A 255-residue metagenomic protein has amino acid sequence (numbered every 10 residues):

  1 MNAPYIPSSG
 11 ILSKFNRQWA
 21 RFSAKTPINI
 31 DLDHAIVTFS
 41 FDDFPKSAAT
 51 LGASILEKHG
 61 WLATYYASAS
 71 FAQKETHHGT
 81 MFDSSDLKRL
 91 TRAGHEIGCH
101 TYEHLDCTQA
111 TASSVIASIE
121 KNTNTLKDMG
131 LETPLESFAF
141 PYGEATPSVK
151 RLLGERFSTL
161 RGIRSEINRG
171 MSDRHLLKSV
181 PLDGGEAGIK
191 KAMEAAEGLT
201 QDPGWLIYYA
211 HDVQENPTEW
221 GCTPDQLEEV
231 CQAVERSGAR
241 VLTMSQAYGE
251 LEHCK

Functional and structural regions predicted by a protein language model:
M1-P7: Helix-enriched interaction subdomains in cytosolic or periplasmic regions, typified by TIR/SEFIR signaling/NADase cores
S9-E96, T123, K127-F140, E197 (+4 more regions): Active-site beta->alpha N-cap acidic-glycine motif
S40, C99, R156-R161, S165 (+5 more regions): Glycan-processing catalytic domains of CAZymes
A49, D83, V115, I119 (+2 more regions): Aromatic/hydrophobic pocket-lining residues that form the small-molecule binding cavity in soluble enzyme cores
T50-L51, S85, A110, S148-L152 (+2 more regions): Generic recognition of short, well-ordered alpha-helical segments
E57-T159, I163-L177, P203-N216: Metal-dependent polysaccharide deacetylase catalytic core of the NodB/CE4 family, i.e., the active-site-bearing domain
P181-Q246: Catalytic grooves of carbohydrate-active enzymes
H253-K255: Charged, often glycine-rich, active-site loop that binds/positions anionic groups
